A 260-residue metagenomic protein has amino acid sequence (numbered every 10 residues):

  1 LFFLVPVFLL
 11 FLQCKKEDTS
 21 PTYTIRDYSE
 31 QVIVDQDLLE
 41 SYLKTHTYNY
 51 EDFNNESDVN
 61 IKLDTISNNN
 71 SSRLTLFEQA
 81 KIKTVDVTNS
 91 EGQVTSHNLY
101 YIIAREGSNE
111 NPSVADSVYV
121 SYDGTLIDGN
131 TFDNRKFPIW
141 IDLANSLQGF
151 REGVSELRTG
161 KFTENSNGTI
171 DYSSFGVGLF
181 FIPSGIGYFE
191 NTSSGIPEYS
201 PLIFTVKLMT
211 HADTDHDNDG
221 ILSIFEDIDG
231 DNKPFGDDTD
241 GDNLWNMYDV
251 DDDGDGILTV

Functional and structural regions predicted by a protein language model:
L1-F3: Bacterial N-terminal signal peptides that target proteins for export
L10-Q13: C-terminal motif of bacterial Sec signal peptides marking the signal peptidase cleavage site
K16-Y101: Acidic/polar, low-complexity intrinsically disordered N-terminal segments immediately downstream of a Sec signal
P21, L43, I103-E106, L126-F204: A beta-strand/beta-hairpin structural motif
V59-L74, V85-V87, L143-Y172, G230-D240: Surface-exposed intrinsically disordered loops and tails
S90-T95, Y101-Y119: Short, glycine/small-residue-enriched coil/turn segments at secondary-structure junctions
D116-D128: A short beta-strand signature
H211-V260: Extracellular calcium-associated, cysteine-rich motifs in secreted modular proteins
